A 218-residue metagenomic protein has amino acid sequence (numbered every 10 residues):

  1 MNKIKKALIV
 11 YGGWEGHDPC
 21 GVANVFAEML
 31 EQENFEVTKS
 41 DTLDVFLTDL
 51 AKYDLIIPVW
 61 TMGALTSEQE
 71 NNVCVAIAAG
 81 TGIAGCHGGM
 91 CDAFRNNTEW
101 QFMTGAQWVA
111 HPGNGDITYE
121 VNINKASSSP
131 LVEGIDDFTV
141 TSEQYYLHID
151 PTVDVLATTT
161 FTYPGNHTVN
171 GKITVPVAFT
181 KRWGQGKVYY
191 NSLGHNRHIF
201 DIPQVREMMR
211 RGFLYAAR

Functional and structural regions predicted by a protein language model:
M1-K6, Q32, A51, V169-V175 (+1 more regions): Extracellular ligand-binding/catalytic regions of CAZymes and related secreted enzymes and adhesion modules
K6-V10, W14, D18-A93: Helical hinge/lid and interdomain linker segments adjacent to catalytic or ligand-binding clefts that mediate domain
W14-E15, G63, M90-C91, T160-Y163 (+2 more regions): Short, solvent-exposed loop/turn segments at secondary-structure junctions
E28-E31, N114-G184: Catalytic beta-strand/loop cores that center a nucleophilic Ser/Cys/Thr and support acyl-enzyme chemistry
E36-T38, D154, K187: Conserved beta-strand segments of alpha/beta enzyme cores
K52-L55, T104, V153: Short, well-ordered alpha-helix to beta-strand connector turns
A64-E133: A glycine-rich, often tryptophan-bearing local segment used as a flexible ligand/cofactor-contacting loop or short
G82-A84, L156, Y189: Structural detector of well-ordered beta-strand residues that form the stable sheet scaffold of enzyme domains
